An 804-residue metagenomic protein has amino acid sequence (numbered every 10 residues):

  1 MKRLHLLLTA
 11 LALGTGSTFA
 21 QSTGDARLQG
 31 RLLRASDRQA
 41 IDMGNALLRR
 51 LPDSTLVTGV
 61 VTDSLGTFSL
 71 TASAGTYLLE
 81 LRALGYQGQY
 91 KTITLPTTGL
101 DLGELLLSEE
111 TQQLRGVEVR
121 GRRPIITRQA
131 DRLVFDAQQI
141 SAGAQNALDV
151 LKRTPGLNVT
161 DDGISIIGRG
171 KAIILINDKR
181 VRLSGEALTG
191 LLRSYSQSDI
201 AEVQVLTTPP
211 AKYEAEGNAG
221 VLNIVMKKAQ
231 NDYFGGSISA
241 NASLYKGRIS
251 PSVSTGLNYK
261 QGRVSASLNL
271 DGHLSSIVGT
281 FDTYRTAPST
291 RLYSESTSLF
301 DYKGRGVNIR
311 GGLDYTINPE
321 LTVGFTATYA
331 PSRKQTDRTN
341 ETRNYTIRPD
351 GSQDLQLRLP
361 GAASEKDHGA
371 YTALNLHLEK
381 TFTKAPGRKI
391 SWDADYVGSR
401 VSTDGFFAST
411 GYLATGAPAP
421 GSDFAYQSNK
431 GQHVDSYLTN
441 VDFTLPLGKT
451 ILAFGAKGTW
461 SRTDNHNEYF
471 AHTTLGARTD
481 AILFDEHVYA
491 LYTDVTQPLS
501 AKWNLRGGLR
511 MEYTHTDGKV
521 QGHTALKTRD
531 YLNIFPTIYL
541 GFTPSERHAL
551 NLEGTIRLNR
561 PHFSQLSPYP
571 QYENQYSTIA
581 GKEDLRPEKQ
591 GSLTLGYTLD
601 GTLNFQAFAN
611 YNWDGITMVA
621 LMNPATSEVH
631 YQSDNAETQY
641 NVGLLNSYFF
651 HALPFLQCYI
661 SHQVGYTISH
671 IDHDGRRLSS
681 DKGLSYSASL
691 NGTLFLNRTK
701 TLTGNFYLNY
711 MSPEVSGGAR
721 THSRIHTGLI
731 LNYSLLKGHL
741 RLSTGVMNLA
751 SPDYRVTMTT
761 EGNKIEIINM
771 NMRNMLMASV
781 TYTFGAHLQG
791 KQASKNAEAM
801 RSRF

Functional and structural regions predicted by a protein language model:
G44-R49, R82-L84, L100-S141, V159-D161 (+3 more regions): Short, acidic, small-residue-rich periplasmic hinge/interaction motif at the N-terminus of Gram-negative outer-membrane
L51-T67: Short, acidic Ser/Thr/Gly-rich low-complexity loop/linker segments typical of extracellular and cell-surface proteins
P52-T55, L78-T92: A short, solvent-exposed loop/turn motif at the edges and junctions of modular extracellular/periplasmic domains
D101-L106, A147-V150, L188-L191, G217-S239 (+1 more regions): N-terminal periplasmic accessory domains that precede and gate Gram-negative outer-membrane beta-barrel machines
A147, R153, R180-T207: Short acidic/polar hinge/loop motifs at secondary-structure boundaries that mediate gating or recognition
V225-A240, T280-Y284, E295-S296, R305-G312 (+8 more regions): Surface-exposed extracellular loop regions of Gram-negative outer-membrane beta-barrel proteins
R310-S332, R358, A363-V520, T543-R547 (+3 more regions): Face-selective signature of the C-terminal outer-membrane beta-barrel domain
A481-F484, L558-Q606, Y611-W613, V629-V642 (+1 more regions): Outer-membrane beta-barrel signature, preferentially recognizing the C-terminal barrel domain of Gram-negative
